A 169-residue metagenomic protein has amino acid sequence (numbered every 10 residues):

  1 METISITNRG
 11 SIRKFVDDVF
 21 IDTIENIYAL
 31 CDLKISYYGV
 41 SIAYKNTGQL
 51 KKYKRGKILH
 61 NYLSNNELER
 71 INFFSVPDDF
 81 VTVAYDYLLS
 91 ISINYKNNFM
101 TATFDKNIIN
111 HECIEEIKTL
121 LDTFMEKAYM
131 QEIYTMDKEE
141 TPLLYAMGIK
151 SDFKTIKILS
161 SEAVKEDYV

Functional and structural regions predicted by a protein language model:
M1-S41, E139-V169: C-terminal interaction module
M1-T7, L88-I108: Glycine-rich, often proline-containing surface loops adjacent to acidic residues and nearby aromatics that form
T3, T7, T23, T47 (+7 more regions): Residue-identity detector for threonine
S11, F15-V19, K54, I108 (+1 more regions): Alpha-helix boundary/N-cap detector
D18, L33, T47, N66 (+6 more regions): Short linear motifs in intrinsically disordered/low-complexity regions
I21-L88: N-terminal low-complexity, intrinsically disordered segments
H60, N65-F99, Q131-V169: Aromatic/basic-lined ligand-recognition segments that form π-stacking hydrophobic pockets flanked by Lys/Arg to engage
F104-A146: Surface-exposed beta-loop interaction hotspot
